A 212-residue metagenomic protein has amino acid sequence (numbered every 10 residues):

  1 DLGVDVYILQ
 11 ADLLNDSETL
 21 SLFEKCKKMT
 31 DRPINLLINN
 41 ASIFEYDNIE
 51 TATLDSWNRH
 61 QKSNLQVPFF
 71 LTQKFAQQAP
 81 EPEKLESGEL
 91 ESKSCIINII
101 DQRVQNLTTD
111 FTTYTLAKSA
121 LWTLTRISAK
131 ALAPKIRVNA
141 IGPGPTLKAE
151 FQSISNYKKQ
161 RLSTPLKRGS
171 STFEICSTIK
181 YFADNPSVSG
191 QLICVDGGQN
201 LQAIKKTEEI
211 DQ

Functional and structural regions predicted by a protein language model:
D1-P33, F44-E45, S56, I210: Short-chain dehydrogenase/reductase
P33, W122, L132-T146, V188-V195: Conserved Rossmann-fold SDR core element
N40-E45, G198: Conserved NAD(P)H cofactor-binding loop of Rossmann-fold oxidoreductase domains
N48-I49, S56-Q61, Q160: Substrate-binding pocket helix/loop in short-chain dehydrogenase/reductase
K84-A133: Catalytic loop of short-chain dehydrogenase/reductase
A140-T164, A203-Q212: A glycine/serine/threonine-rich, flexible loop-to-helix segment that serves as the NAD(P) cofactor-binding "lid"
S171-V195, N200, T207: C-terminal substrate-recognition "lid" of short-chain dehydrogenase/reductases
